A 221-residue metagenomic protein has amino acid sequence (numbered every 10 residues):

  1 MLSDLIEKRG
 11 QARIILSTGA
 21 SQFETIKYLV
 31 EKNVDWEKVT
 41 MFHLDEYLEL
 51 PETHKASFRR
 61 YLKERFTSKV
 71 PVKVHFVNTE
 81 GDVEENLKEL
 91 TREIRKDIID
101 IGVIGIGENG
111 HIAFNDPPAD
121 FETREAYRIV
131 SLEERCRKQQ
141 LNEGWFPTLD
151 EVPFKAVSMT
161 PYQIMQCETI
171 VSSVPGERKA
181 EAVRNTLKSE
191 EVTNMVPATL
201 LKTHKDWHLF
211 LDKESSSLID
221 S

Functional and structural regions predicted by a protein language model:
M1-I14: N-terminal glycine-/serine-/threonine-rich phosphate-binding loop
L16-S21, I104-E108, P175: Glycine-rich beta-strand-to-loop/alpha-helix junction loops that act as flexible
K27-W36, K63, P117-A126, S189: A glycine- and small-aliphatic-rich helix-loop capping segment at beta-alpha/alpha-beta transitions that lines
D35-V103: Ligand-binding beta-strand-loop-alpha-helix segment within the catalytic cores of soluble metabolic enzymes
T79-D82, P147-P153, T186-S189: Short, flexible loop segments at the rims of nucleotide/cofactor-binding pockets, characterized by
D97-E122: Glycine-rich phosphate-binding loop
A113-M159: Class I SAM-dependent methyltransferase SAM-binding "motif I" and its flanking Rossmann-like core
M159-Y162, Q166-S221: ATP/nucleoside-binding phosphotransfer catalytic cores, i.e., glycine-rich phosphate-binding loops
